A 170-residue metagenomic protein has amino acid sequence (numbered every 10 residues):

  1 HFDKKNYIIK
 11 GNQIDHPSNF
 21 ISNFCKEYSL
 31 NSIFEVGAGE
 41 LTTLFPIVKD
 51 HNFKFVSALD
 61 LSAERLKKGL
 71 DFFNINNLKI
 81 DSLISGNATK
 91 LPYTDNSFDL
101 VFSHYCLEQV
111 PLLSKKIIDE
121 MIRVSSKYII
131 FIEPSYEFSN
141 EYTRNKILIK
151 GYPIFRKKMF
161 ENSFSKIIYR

Functional and structural regions predicted by a protein language model:
N12-L30: Conserved alpha-helix/loop element of class I SAM-dependent methyltransferases that forms part of the SAM/SAH-binding
E40-N52: Conserved SAM-binding loop of SAM-dependent methyltransferases across substrates and taxa, primarily the Class I
S62: Conserved SAM/SAH-binding beta-strand->alpha-helix loop
G69-L70: Conserved SAM-binding loop
N77-A88: Conserved SAM-binding strand-loop segment of SAM-dependent methyltransferases
F102: A conserved beta-strand element that flanks and buttresses the S-adenosyl-L-methionine
V110-E120: A short, conserved alpha-helix within the catalytic core of class I
S126-Y136: Conserved beta-strand signature within the Rossmann-like core of class I S-adenosyl-L-methionine
